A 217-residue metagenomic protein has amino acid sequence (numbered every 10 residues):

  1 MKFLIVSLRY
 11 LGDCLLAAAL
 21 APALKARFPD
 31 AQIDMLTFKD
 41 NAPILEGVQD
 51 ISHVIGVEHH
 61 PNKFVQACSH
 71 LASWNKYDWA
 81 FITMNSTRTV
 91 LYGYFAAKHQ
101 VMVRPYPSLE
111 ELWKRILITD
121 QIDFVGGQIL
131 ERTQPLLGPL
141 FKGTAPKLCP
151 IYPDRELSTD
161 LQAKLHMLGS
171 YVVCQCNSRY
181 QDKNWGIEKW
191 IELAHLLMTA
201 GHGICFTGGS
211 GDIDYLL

Functional and structural regions predicted by a protein language model:
M1-L217: Catalytic machinery of carbohydrate-active enzymes, primarily nucleotide-sugar-dependent glycosyltransferases
